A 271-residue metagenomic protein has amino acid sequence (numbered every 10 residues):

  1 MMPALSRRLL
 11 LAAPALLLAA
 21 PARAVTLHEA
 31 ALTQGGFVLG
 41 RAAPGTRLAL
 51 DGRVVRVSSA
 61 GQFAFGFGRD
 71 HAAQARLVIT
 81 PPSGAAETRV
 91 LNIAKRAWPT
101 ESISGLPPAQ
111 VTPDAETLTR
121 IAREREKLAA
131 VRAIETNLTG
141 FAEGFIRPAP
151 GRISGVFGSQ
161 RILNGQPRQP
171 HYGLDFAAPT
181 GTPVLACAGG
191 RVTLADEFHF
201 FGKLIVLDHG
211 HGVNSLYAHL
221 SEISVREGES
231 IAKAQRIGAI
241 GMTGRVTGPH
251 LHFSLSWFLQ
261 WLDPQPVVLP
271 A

Functional and structural regions predicted by a protein language model:
M2-P3, R8-A24: N-terminal export signals
A4-L5, A20, T117, A122-E124 (+1 more regions): Short alpha-helical segments used as structural interaction elements across diverse proteins
L10, A86-L106, E126-T139, K203-H211 (+1 more regions): A broadly tuned preference for mixed-charge, low-complexity surface segments
L10, Q74-I79, N214, E227: Generic alpha-helical hydrophobic packing signal
V25-F37, R41-R96: Ser/Thr-rich low-complexity repeats and stalk/linker segments
V25-Q34, R76, A85-I162: Polar/charged, compositionally biased leader and regulatory segments
A49, Q74, A86, T100 (+3 more regions): Intrinsically disordered, low-complexity acidic/polar segments
I146-A271: Catalytic cores of peptidoglycan-degrading enzymes
